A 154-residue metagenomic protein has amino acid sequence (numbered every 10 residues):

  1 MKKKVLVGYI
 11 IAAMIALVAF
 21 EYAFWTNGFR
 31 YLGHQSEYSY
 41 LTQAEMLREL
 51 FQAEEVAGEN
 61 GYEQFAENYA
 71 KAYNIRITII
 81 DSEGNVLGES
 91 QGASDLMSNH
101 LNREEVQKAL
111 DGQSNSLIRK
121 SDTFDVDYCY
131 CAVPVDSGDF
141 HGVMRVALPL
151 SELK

Functional and structural regions predicted by a protein language model:
M1-V86, Q91-M97, D111, P149-S151: Juxtamembrane segments flanking the first transmembrane helix of membrane-anchored signal-transduction proteins
L96-H141: Membrane-proximal, non-catalytic sensory/regulatory domains of signal-transducing membrane proteins
M144-V146: Sensory beta-strand/linker motifs that couple input domains to effectors
